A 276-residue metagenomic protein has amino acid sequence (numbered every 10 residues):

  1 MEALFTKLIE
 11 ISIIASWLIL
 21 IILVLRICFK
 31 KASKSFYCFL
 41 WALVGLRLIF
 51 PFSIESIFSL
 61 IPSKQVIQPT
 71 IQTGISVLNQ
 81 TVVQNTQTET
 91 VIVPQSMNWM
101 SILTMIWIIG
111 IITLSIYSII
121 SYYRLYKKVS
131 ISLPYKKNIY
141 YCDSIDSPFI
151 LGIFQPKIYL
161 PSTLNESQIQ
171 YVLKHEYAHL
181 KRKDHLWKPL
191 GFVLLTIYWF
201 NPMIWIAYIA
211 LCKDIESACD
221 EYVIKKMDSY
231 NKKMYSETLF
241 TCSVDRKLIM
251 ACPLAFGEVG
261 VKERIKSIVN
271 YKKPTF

Functional and structural regions predicted by a protein language model:
M1-I116, I120, V261: Hydrophobic membrane-embedded segments
L43-L48, I131-P148, S217-K225: Membrane-cytosol interface motif
L48, S53, L190-W205, K247: Hydrophobic, aromatic-rich membrane-embedded alpha-helical segments
T104, I108-F149: Auxiliary, metal-adjacent structural segments of Zn-dependent hydrolase domains
S144-E166: Active-site scaffold of zinc-dependent metalloenzymes
Q170-D184, G191, C219-D220: Active-site recognition of the HExxH zinc-binding catalytic motif
K181-R182, I206-E263, N270: Short helix/loop segments within enzyme catalytic domains that coordinate or immediately flank catalytic cofactors
I268-F276: Pan-zinc metallopeptidase signature
